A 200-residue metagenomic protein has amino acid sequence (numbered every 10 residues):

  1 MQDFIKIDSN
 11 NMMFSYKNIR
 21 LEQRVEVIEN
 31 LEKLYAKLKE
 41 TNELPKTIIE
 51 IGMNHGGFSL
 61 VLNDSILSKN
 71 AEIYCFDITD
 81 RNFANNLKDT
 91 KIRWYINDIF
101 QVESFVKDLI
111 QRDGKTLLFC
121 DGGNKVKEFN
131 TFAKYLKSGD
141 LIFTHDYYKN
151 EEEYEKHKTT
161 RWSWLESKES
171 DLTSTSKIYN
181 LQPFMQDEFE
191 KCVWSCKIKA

Functional and structural regions predicted by a protein language model:
M1-L117, G123-A200: A short alpha-helical cap/connector motif
